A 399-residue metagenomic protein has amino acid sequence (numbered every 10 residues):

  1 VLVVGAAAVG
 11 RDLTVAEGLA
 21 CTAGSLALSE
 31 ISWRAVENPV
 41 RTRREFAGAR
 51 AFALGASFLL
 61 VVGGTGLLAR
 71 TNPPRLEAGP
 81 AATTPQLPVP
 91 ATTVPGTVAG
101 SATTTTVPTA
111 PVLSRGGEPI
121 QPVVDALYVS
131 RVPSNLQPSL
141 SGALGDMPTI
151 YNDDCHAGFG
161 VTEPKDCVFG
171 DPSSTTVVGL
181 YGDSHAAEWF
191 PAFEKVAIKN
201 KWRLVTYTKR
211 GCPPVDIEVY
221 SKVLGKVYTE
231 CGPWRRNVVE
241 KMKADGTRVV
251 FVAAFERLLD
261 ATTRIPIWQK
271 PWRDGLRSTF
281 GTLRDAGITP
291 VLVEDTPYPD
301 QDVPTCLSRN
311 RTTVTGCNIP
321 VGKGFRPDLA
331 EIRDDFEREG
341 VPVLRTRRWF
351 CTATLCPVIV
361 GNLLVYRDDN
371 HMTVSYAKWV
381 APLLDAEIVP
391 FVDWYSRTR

Functional and structural regions predicted by a protein language model:
L2, A8-E30, R34, N38-R399: Extracellular/periplasmic envelope-modification machinery, especially enzymes that add or remove acyl/ester groups on
